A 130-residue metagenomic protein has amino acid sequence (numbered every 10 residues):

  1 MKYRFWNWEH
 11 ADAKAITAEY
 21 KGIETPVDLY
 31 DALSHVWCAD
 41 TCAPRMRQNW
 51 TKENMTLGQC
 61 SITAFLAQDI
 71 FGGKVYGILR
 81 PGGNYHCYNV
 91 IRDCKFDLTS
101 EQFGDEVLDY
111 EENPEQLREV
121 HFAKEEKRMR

Functional and structural regions predicted by a protein language model:
M1-R130: A structural boundary/capping signal
